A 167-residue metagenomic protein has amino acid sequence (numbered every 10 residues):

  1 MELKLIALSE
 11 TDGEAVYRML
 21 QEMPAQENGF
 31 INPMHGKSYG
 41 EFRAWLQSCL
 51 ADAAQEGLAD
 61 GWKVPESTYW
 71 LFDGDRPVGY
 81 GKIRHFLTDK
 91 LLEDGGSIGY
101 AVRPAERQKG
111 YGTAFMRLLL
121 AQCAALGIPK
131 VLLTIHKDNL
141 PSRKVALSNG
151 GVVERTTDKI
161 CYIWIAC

Functional and structural regions predicted by a protein language model:
M1-S97, Q122, D158-C167: GNAT-family acyltransferases
K4, G99, L132-T134: Short aromatic/hydrophobic contact patches that present stacked aromatics for nucleic-acid/ligand binding
A7-E10, V102, K137: Conserved residues at beta->alpha junctions
F86-T88, A105, D138: Short coil/turn motifs at secondary-structure junctions
G99-V102, Q108-A125, R143-S148: Conserved acetyl-CoA-binding loop-helix of GNAT-fold acetyltransferases
R107, L133-R143: Conserved beta-strand-loop-alpha-helix junction that forms the acyl-donor binding cleft
A124-T134: Conserved GNAT acetyl-CoA-binding A-motif
T134, L147, V152-I165: Conserved catalytic-core motifs of GNAT/GCN5-like acyltransferases
